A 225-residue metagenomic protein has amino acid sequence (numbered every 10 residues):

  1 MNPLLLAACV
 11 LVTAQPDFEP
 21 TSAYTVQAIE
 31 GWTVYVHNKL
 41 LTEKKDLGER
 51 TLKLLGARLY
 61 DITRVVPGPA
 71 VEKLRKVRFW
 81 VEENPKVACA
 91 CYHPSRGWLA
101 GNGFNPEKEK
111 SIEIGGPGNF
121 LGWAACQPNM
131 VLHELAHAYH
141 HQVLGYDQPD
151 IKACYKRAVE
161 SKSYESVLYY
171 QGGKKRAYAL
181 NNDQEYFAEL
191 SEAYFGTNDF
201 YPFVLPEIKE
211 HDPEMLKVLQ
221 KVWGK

Functional and structural regions predicted by a protein language model:
N2-V12: Sec-dependent N-terminal signal peptides
A14-V26: Short acidic, Pro/Gly- and aromatic-enriched capping/linker segments at domain boundaries
Y24, C126-M130, Y178: A generic hydrophobic-helix recognition signal that picks specific residues within alpha-helical hydrophobic
V26-E49, G116: Acidic/histidine-rich, surface-exposed loop or edge segments in extracytoplasmic proteins
H37, E49-E160, F203, L216: Acidic/His-rich structured neighborhood in mature extracellular/periplasmic domains
L41-T42, N84-V87, A193-F195: Short, solvent-exposed loop/turn segments at secondary-structure junctions
A100-N119, A125, Y155-K225: Metalloprotease/metallohydrolase-associated module, dominated by Zn2+-dependent proteases
